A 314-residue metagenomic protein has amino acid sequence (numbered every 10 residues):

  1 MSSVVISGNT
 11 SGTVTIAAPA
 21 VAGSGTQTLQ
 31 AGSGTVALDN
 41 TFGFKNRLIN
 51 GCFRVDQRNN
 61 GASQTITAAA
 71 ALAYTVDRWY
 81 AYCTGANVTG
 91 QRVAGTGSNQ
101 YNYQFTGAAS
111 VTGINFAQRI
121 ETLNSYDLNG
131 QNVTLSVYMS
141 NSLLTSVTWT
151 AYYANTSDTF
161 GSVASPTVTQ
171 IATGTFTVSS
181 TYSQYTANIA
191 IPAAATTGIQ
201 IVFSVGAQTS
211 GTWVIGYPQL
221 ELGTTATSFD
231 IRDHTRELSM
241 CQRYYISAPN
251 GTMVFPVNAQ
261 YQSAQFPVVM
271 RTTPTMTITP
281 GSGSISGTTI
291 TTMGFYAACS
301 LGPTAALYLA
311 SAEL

Functional and structural regions predicted by a protein language model:
V4-N9, V14-A20, T26-G32, V36-N40 (+3 more regions): Beta-strand-rich, repetitive solenoid scaffolds
L38-L314: Extracellular and organelle-lumenal recognition/adhesion modules and their flexible linkers in secreted
